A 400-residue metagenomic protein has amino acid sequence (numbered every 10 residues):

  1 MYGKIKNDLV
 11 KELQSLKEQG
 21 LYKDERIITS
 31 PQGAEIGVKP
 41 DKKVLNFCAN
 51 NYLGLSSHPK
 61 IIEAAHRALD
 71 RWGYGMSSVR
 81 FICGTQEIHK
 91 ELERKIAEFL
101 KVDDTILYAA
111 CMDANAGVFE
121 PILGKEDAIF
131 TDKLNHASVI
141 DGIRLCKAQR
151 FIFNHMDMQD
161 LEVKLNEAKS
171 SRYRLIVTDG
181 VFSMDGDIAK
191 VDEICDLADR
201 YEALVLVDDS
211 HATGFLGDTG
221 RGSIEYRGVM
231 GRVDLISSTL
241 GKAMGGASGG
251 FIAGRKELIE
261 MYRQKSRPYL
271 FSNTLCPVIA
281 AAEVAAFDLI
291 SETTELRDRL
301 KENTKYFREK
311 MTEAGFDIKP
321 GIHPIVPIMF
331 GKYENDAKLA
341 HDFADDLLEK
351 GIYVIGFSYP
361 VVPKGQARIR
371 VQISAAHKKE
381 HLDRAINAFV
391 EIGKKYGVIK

Functional and structural regions predicted by a protein language model:
V10-K11, S15-Y74, A203: N-terminal "arm"/small-domain region of PLP-dependent enzymes with the aminotransferase-like
C48-Y52, D288, P327-N335, Y353-I386: Conserved PLP-binding active-site segment of the aspartate aminotransferase-like
N51, F151, H155-V207, S374: Active-site phosphate-binding strand-loop segment of PLP-dependent enzymes
P59, E63-R67, R71, R94 (+3 more regions): PLP-dependent enzyme catalytic core of the Aspartate aminotransferase-like
E63, R67-C111: Conserved N-terminal alpha-helix of the aminotransferase class I/II PLP-enzyme fold
V118-A137: Conserved PLP-anchoring active-site segment centered on the Schiff-base-forming lysine
Y201-L204, H211, L216-I322, L339: Active-site C-terminal subdomain of aminotransferase-like
D298-F307, T312-K350, V361, G365-Q366 (+1 more regions): Conserved PLP-binding catalytic core of the aspartate aminotransferase-like
